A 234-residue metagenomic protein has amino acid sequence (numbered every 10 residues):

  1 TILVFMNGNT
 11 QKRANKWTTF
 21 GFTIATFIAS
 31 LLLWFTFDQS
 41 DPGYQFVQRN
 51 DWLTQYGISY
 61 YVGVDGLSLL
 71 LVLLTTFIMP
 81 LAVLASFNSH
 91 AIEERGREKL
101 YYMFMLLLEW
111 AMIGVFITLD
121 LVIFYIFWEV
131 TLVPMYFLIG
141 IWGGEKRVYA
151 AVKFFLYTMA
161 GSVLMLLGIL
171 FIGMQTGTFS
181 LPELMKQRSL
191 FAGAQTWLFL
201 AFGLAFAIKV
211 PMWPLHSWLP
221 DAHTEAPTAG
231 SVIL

Functional and structural regions predicted by a protein language model:
I2-N9, P80-E93, F137-K146, V210-H223: C-terminal ends of transmembrane helices
L3, F22, T26, L71 (+7 more regions): Hydrophobic residues within membrane-embedded alpha-helical segments of Major Facilitator Superfamily
M6-M103, T178-K186: Transmembrane helix-loop-helix hairpins at membrane boundaries of multipass inner-membrane proteins
N9-N15, L100-L107, M112-A194, T228: Alpha-helical multi-pass transmembrane bundles of energy-transducing inner-membrane proteins
G21-F22, F154-T158, H223-A226, G230-L234: Junctions where cytoplasmic loops transition into the N-terminal start of transmembrane alpha-helices in multi-pass
F37-S59, S162-T224: Juxtamembrane/interfacial segments at transmembrane-helix boundaries in multi-pass membrane proteins
G66-T75, L121-P134, G193-I208: Structural signature of hydrophobic alpha-helical transmembrane segments
